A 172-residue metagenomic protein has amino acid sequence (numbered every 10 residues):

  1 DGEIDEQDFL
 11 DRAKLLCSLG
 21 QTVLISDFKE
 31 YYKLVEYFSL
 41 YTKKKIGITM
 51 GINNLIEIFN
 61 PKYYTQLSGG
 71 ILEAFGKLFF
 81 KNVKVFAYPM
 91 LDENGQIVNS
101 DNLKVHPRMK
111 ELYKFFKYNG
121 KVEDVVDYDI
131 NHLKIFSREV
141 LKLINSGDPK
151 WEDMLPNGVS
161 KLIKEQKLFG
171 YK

Functional and structural regions predicted by a protein language model:
D1-K172: Nucleotidyltransferase catalytic core that binds NTPs
